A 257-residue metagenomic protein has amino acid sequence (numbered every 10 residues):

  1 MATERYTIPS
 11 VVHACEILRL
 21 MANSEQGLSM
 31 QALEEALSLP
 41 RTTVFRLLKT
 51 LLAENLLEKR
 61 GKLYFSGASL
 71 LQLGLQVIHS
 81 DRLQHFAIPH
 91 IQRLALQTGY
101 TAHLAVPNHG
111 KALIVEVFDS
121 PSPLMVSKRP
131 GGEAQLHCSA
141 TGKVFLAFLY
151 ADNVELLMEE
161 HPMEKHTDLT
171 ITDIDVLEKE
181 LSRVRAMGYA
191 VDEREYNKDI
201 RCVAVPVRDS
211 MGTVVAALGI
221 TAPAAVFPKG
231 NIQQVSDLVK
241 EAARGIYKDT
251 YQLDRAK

Functional and structural regions predicted by a protein language model:
M1-S80, Q84-H85, Q92, K248-D249: N-terminal helix-turn-helix
T7-V11, M30, G67, S80 (+8 more regions): Short, structured helix-loop boundary elements
H13, I17-L20, T43, T50-A53 (+7 more regions): Residue-level recognition of specific faces of alpha-helices
A22, G142, L146, Y150 (+2 more regions): Short amphipathic alpha-helical signal-transduction/dimerization elements
F65-H161: Amphipathic alpha-helical effector-binding/dimerization core of metabolite-sensing transcriptional regulators
R93-L94, A102, E164-T170, A186-E193: Short helix-to-loop capping/linker segments positioned immediately adjacent to catalytic or ligand/cofactor-binding
L156, H161-P162, A243-K257: Cysteine/selenocysteine-centered motifs that mediate thiol-based redox chemistry or coordinate metal-sulfur cofactors
T172-A243: Extended hydrophobic
